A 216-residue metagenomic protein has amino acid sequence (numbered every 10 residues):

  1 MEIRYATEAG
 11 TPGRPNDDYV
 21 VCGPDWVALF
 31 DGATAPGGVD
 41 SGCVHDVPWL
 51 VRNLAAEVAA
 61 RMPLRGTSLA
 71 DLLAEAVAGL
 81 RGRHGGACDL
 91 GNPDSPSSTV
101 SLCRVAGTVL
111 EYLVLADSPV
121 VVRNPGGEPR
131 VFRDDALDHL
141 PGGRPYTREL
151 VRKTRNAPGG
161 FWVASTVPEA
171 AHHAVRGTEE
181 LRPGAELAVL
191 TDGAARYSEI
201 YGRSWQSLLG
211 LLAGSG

Functional and structural regions predicted by a protein language model:
M1-G216: PP2C/PPM-type serine/threonine phosphatase catalytic domain
